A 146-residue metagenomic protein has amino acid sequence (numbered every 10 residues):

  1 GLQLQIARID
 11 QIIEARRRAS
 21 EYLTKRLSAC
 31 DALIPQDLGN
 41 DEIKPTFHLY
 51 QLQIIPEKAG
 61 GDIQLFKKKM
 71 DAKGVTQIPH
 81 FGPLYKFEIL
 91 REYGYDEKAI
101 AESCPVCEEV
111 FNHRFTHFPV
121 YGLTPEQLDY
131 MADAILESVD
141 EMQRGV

Functional and structural regions predicted by a protein language model:
G1-V146: PLP-dependent aminotransferase class I/II
